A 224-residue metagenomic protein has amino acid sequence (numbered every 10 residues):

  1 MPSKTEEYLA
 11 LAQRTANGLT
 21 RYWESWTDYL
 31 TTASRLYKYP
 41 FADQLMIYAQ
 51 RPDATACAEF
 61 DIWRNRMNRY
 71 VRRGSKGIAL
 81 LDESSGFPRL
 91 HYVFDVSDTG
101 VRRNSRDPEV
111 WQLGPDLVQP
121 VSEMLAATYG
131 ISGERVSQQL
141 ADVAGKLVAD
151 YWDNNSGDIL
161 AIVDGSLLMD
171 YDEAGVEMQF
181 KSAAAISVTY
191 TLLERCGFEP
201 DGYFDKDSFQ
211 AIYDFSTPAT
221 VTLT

Functional and structural regions predicted by a protein language model:
M1-T224: N-terminal accessory/interface modules of nucleic-acid-binding and processing proteins
